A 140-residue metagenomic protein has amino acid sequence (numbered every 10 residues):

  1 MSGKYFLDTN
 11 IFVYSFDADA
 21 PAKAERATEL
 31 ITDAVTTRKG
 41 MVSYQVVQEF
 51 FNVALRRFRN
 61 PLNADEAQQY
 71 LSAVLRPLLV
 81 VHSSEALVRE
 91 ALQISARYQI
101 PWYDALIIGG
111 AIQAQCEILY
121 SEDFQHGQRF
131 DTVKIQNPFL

Functional and structural regions predicted by a protein language model:
M1-V42, R57-D65, S72: Short, well-structured N-terminal submotif of metal-dependent ribonuclease cores
S2-K4, I108-L140: Acidic, PIN/NYN-like endoribonuclease modules and their adjacent C-terminal/linker elements
N10, Q45, D123-Q125: Anionic group-transfer/hydrolysis microenvironments
S43-V47, A67, L87, I107: Short, conserved alpha-helical segments within structured domains
A64-D65, Y70-A73, P77-S84, V88-R89 (+2 more regions): Short acidic, glycine/proline-enriched helix-loop-strand junctions
L78-L119: Active-site neighborhoods of divalent-metal-dependent phosphate/nucleic-acid chemistry enzymes
